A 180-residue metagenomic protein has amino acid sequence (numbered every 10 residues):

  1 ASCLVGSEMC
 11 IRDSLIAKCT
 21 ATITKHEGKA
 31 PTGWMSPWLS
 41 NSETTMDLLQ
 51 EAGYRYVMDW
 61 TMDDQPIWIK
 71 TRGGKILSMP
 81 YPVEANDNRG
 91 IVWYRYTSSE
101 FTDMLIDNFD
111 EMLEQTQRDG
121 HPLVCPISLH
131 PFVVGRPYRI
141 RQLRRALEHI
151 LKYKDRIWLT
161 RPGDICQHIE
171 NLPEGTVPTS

Functional and structural regions predicted by a protein language model:
A1-G6, C10-I11: Single conserved hydrophobic/aromatic residue that forms the stacking wall/gate of nucleotide- or nucleobase-binding
C3, R72-G73, Y153: Short, structurally constrained coil/turn elements that cap an alpha-helix or connect an alpha-helix to the following
R12-A17, R95-I106, P137-I140, R144: Non-membrane alpha-helical structural segments and their capping/turn regions in soluble enzymes
R12-I16, Q50-A52, G73-I76, T176-P178: Short, hinge-like loop/turn segments at secondary-structure boundaries
D13, K18, T22, H26 (+3 more regions): A structural signal for the main folded, soluble domain(s) of proteins
S14, K18-K25, T44-E51, R141-H149: Alpha-helical scaffolding segments of alpha/beta enzyme cores, especially the outer helices of TIM-barrel or partial
T24-K25, K29-H121: Active-site-adjacent pocket scaffolds in enzyme catalytic domains
Y56, I106-S180: C-terminal domain-boundary segment and adjacent tail
